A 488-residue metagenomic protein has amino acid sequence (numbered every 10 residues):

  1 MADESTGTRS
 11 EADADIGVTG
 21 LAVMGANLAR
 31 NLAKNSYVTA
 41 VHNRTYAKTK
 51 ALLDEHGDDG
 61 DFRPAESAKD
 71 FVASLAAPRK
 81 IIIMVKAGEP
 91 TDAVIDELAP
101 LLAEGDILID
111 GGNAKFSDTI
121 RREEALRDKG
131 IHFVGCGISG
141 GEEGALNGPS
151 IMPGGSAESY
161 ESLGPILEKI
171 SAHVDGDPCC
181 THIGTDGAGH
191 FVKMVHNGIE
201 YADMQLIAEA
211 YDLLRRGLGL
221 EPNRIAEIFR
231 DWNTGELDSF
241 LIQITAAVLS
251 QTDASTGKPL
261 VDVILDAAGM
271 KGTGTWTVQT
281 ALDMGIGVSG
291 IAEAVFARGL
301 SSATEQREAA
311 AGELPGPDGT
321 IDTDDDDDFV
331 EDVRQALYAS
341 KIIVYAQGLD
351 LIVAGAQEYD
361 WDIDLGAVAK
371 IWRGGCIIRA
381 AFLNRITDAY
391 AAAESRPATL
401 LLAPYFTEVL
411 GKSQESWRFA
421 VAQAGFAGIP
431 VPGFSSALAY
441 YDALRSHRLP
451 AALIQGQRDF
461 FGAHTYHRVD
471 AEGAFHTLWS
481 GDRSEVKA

Functional and structural regions predicted by a protein language model:
A2-R79, G105, E142-A145: NAD(P)+-binding Rossmann beta1-loop-alpha1 motif at the extreme N-terminus of oxidoreductases
R63-D70, A87-I95: Glycine-rich, highly charged phosphate/nucleotide-binding loops
T91-I95, I109, A114-A226, T234-P259 (+2 more regions): Rossmann-fold dinucleotide-binding core
H190, R215, L220, E227 (+4 more regions): Interdomain hinge/lid region at the active-site interface of Rossmann-like NAD(P)-dependent oxidoreductases
D231, A356-Y390: Small-residue-rich helix-loop
G411, S416-A488: C-terminal amphipathic alpha-helical interaction region
